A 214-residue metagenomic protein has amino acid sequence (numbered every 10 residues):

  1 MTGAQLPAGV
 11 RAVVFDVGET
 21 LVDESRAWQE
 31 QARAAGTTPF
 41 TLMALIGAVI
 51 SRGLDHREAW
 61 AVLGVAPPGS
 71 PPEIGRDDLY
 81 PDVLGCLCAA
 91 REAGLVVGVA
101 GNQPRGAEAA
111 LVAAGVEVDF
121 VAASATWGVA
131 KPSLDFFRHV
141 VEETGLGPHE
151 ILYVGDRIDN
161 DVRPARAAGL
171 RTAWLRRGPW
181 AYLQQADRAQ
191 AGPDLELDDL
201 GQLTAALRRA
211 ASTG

Functional and structural regions predicted by a protein language model:
M1-V13, R57, A61, V65 (+1 more regions): Asp-based, Mg2+/Mn2+-dependent phosphohydrolase catalytic module
T2-G47: Active-site neighborhood of HAD-like aspartate-dependent phosphohydrolases
G18-E19, I46-I50, E73-I74, R105 (+1 more regions): Short histidine/acidic/glycine/proline-rich micro-motifs that form metal- and phosphate-coordinating active-site loops
E19, G47, D77, G98 (+1 more regions): Residue-level marker of alpha-helix boundaries and capping positions
T20, L79, V129: Residue-level marker of regulatory loop/turn positions in helix-turn-helix DNA-binding domains and in histidine
W28-A35, H56, G64-P67, P72-E73 (+1 more regions): Hydrophobic alpha-helical core bundles mediating ligand binding, dimerization, or RNAP-core interactions
L42-C88: Metal-dependent phosphoesterase signature
